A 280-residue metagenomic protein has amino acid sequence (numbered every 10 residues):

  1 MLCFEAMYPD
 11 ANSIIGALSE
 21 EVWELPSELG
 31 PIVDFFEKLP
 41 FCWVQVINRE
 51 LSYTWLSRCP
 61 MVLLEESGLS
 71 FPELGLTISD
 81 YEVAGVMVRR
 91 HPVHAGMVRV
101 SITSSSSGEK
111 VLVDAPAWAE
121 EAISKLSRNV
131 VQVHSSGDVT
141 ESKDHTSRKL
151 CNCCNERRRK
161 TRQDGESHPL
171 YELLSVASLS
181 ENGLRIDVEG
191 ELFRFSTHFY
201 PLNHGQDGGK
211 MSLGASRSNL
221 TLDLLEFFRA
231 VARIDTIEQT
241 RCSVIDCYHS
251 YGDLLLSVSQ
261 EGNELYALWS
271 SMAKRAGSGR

Functional and structural regions predicted by a protein language model:
M1-E5, P72-S147, I234-G262: Hydrophobic, ordered structural segments
M1-F71, V83, H168: An N-terminus-focused feature that recognizes amino-terminal "leader" regions
L2-A17, V44, S105-D114, S212-R280: C-terminal functional regions that serve as terminal interaction/effector modules
A17-N48, H134-Y200, A215: Surface-exposed interaction/gating patches
W43-V46, L69, V98-T103, N182-I186 (+1 more regions): Short polybasic amphipathic segments
R49-Y53, S107-G108, E191-F193, G252: Detector for glycine-centered tight turns/loop "hinges" at secondary-structure junctions
L51-V88, P92, V98, R194-I245: Intrinsic, low-complexity N-terminal interaction/targeting segments
M61-F71, A119-V131, N203-S212, N263-R280: Short, surface-exposed linear segments at secondary-structure transitions and domain or protein termini
